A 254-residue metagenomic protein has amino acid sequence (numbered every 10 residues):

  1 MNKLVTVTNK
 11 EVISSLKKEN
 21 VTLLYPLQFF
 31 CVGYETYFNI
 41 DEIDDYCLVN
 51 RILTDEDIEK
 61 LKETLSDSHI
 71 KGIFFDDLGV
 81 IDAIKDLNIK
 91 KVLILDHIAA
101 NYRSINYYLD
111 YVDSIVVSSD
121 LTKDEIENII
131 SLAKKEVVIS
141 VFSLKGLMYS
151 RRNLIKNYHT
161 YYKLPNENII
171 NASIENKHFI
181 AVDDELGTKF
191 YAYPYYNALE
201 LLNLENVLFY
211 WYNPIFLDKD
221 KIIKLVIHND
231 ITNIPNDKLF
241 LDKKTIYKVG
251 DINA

Functional and structural regions predicted by a protein language model:
M1-R103, V112-A254: Active-site pocket-lining/capping segments in soluble small-molecule metabolic enzymes
